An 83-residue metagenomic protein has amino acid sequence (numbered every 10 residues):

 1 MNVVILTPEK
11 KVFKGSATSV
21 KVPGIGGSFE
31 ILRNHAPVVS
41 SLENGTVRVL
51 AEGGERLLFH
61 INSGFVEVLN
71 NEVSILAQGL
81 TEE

Functional and structural regions predicted by a protein language model:
N2-E83: Compact, glycine-rich, soluble single-domain proteins
